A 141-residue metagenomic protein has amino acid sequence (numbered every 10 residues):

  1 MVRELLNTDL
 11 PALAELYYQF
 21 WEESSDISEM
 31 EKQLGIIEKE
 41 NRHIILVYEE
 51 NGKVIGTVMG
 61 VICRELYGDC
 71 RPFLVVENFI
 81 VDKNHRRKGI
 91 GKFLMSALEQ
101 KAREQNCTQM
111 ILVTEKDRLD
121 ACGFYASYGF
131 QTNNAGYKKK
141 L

Functional and structural regions predicted by a protein language model:
M1-L13: A short beta-loop-alpha structural element at the N-terminal edge of CoA-dependent acyl/N-acetyltransferase catalytic
A14-I36: Conserved GNAT-fold acetyl-CoA-binding loop/helix
I37-V47, V75: A short helix-loop-beta-strand connector motif used in the catalytic cores of GNAT acetyltransferases and, in some
V47, K53-I62, I80: Conserved beta-strand in the GNAT
E65-V76, R86, N133: A conserved beta-turn-beta hairpin within the catalytic core of GNAT-like acetyltransferases that forms part
V81, R87-Q100, S127: Conserved acetyl-CoA-binding loop-helix of GNAT-fold acetyltransferases
K92, E104, K116-N134, K139: Conserved active-site alpha-helix within GNAT-family acetyltransferase domains
M95, A102-T114: Conserved GNAT acetyl-CoA-binding A-motif
